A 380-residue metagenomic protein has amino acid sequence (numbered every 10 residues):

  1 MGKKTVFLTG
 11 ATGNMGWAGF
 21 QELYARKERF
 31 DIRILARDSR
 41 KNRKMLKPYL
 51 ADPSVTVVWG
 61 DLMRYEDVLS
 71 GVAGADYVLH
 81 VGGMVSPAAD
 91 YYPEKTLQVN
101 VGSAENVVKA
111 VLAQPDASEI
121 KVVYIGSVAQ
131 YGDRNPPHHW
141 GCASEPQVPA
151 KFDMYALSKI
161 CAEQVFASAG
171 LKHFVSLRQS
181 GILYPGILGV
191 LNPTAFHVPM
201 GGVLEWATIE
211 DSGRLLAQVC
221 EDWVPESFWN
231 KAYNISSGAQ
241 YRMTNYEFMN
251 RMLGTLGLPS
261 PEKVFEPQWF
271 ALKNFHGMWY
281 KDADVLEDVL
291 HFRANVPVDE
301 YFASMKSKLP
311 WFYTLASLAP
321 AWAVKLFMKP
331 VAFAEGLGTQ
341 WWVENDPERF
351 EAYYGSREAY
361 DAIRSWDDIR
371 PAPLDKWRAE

Functional and structural regions predicted by a protein language model:
K4-R26: N-terminal Rossmann NAD(P)H-binding glycine-rich loop of SDR-like oxidoreductase domains
E28-K41: Conserved glycine-rich Rossmann-like NAD(P)H-binding loop of the short-chain dehydrogenase/reductase
Y49-G102: NAD(P)H-binding glycine-rich loop region in Rossmannoid oxidoreductase-like domains and their noncatalytic homologs
M63, K95-N106, P149, D153 (+2 more regions): Glycine-rich NAD(P)-binding loop of the Rossmann-fold in SDR/ketoreductase-type enzymes
M84, G102-F152, V175: Conserved Rossmann-fold NAD(P)-dependent oxidoreductase catalytic core, especially the SDR/UDP-sugar
I160-G186, S227: Conserved beta-loop-beta element that borders a ligand/cofactor-binding pocket
P185, V190-P193, V203-Q240: Alpha-helical substrate-binding/gating segment
V219-V289, D299-P320, F327-E380: Mid/C-terminal beta-alpha module of Rossmann-like enzyme folds, strongest in SDR-family dehydrogenases/epimerases
